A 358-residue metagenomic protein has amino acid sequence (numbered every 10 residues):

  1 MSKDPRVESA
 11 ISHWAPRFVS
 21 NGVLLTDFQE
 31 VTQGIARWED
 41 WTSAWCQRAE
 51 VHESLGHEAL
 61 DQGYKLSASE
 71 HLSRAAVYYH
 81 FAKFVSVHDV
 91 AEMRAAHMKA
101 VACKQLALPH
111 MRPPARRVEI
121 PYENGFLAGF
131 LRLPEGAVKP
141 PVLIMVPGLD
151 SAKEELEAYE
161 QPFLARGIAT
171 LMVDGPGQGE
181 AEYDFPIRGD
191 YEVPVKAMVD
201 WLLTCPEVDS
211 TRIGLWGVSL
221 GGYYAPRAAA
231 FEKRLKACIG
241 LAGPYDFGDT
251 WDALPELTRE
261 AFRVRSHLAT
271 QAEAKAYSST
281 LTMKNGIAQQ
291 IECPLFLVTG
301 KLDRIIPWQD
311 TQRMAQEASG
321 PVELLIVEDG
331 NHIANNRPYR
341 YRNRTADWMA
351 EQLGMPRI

Functional and structural regions predicted by a protein language model:
W45, A49-H52, M93-A137: N-terminal cap/lid segment of alpha/beta-hydrolase-fold proteins
E155, P162, F185-V208, R227: Alpha/beta-hydrolase active-site loop
F163-E180: Conserved alpha/beta-hydrolase
R227-Y277, C293: Hydrolase active-site cap/lid region
I291-E292, L297-T299, D303: Short beta-strand/loop motif that positions the catalytic acidic residue of the alpha/beta-hydrolase fold
C293, P307-Q316: Short alpha-helix in the alpha/beta-hydrolase fold that links the catalytic acid
A315-I333: Catalytic histidine neighborhood in serine/cysteine hydrolases with alpha/beta-hydrolase-type architecture
G330-R342: Catalytic histidine-centered segment of alpha/beta-hydrolase-like enzymes
